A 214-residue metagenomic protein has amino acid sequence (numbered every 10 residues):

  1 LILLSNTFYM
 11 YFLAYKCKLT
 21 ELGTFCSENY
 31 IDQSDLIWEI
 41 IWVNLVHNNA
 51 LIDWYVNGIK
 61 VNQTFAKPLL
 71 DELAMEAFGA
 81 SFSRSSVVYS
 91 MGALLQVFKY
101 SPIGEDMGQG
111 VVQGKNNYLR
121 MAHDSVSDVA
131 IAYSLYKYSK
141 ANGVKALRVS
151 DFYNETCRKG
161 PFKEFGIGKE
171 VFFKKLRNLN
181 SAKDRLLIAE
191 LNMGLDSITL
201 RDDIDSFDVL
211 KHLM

Functional and structural regions predicted by a protein language model:
L1-M214: Donor-sugar nucleotide-binding helix/loop cap in glycosyltransferases
